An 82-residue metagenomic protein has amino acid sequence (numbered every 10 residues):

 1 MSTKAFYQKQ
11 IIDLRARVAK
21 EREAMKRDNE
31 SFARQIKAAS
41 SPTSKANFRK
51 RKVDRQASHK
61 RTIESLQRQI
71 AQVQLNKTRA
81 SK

Functional and structural regions predicted by a protein language model:
M1-K26, V53-R55, L75: Short, charge/polar-rich alpha-helical segments
A5, P42-A46, A57: Generic alpha-helical secondary structure signal
Y7-I11, T62-K82: Long amphipathic alpha-helical coiled-coil segments
R17-R51: Extended alpha-helical coiled-coil "stalk/arm" regions that act as elongated linkers or oligomerization scaffolds
I36, S58-R61, S65: Short cysteine/histidine-rich metal-coordination sites, predominantly Zn2+-binding motifs
R49, V53, A57-K60: Extended, low-aromatic, Leu/Ala- and acidic/polar-enriched alpha-helical coiled-coil segments that form the periplasmic
